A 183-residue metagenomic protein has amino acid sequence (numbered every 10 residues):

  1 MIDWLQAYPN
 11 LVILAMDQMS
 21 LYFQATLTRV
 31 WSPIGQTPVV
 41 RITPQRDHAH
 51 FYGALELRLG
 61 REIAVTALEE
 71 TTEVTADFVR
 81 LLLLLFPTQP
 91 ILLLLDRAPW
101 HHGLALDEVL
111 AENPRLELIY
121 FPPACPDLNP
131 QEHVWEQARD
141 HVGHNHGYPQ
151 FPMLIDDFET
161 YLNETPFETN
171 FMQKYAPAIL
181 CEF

Functional and structural regions predicted by a protein language model:
M1-R80, P177-F183: Extended, low-complexity cationic-aromatic segments
Y8, T88, A111-R115: Short, well-ordered coil/turn elements that cap or connect secondary structure elements
N10-I13, Q131-F183: C-terminal anion-handling pockets and recognition modules
D17, G53-A54, G60, V79 (+5 more regions): Mobile genetic element proteins and their domesticated derivatives, centered on retroelements and DNA transposons
D17-Q18, Q89-H101, A124, N129: Acidic/histidine-rich, metal-coordinating catalytic segments
T37-Q45, L110, P114-H133, G147: RNase H-like polynucleotidyl transferase catalytic core
L104-E108: Distinct, well-ordered alpha-helical segments
